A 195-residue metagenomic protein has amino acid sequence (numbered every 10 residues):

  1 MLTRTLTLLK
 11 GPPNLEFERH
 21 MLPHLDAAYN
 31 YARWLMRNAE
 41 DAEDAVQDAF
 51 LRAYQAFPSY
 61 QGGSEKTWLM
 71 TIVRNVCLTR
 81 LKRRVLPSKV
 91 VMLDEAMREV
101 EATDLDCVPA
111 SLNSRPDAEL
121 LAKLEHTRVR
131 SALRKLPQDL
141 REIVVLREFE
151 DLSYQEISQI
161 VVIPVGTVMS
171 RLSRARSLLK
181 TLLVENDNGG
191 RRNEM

Functional and structural regions predicted by a protein language model:
M1-G11, L15-F17, V91-M92, E99 (+5 more regions): C-terminal edge and immediately downstream basic/flexible tail or linker adjoining helix-turn-helix-like DNA-binding
R4-N30, W34, E40-E43, Y54: A short, charge-rich alpha-helical start-of-domain segment used by transcription regulators
L15, R98-S131: Acidic, proline/glycine-rich intrinsically disordered inter-domain spacer in sigma factors
H20, H24, A28, A49 (+2 more regions): Residue-level preference for hydrophobic side chains embedded in well-ordered alpha helices
N38, S153, V162-T167: Helix-turn-helix DNA-binding motif, specifically the short coil turn and the N-cap/start of the second
D44-L51, Q55, G63-N75: Structural recognition of an alpha-helix C-terminal capping motif at a helix-to-coil junction
R74-E95, E99-E101, A122, E185: Arg/Lys-rich amphipathic alpha helix in sigma70-family domain 2
I143-R147: A short pre-motif secondary-structure segment
